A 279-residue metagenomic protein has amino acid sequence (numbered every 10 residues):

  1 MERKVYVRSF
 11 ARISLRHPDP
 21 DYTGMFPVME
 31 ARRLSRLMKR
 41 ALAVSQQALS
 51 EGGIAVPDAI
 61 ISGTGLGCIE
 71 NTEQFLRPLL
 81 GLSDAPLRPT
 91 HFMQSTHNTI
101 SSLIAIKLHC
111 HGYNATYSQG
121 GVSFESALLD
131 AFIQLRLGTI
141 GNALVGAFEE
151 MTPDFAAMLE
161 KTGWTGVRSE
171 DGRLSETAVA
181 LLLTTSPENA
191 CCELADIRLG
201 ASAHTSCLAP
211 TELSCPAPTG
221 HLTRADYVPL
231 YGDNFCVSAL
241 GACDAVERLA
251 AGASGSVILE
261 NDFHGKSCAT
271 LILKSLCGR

Functional and structural regions predicted by a protein language model:
M1-Y113, S118, V122-E125, I133-L137 (+1 more regions): Conserved "HGTGT" condensation-loop signature of ketosynthase/thiolase-family condensing enzymes that catalyze
L128: Short-chain dehydrogenase/reductase
L144: Short aromatic-hydrophobic micro-motifs that form the base-stacking/packing surface for donor nucleotide recognition
